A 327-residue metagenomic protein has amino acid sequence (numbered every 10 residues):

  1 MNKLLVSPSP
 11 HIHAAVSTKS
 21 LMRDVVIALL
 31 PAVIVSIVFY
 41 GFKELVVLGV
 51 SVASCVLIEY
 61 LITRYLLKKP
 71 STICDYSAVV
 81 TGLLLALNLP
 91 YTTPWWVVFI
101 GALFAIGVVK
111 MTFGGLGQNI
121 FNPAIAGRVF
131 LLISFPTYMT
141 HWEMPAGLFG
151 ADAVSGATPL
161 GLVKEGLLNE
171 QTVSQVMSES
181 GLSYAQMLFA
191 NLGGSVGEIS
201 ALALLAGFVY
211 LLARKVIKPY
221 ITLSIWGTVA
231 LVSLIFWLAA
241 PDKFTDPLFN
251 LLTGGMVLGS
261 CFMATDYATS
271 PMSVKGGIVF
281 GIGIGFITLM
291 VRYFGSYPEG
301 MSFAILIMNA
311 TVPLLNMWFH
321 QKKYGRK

Functional and structural regions predicted by a protein language model:
M1-R23, Y293-K327: Cytosolic-side transmembrane-helix boundaries in multi-pass membrane proteins
M1-V56, Y60-T63: N-terminal signal-anchor module of multipass membrane proteins
D24-A32, V47-E59, S77-G82, A86 (+15 more regions): Alpha-helical transmembrane segments in multi-pass membrane proteins
F42-S54, T92-G101, M187, N191-A201 (+1 more regions): Structural signature of hydrophobic alpha-helical transmembrane segments
L57-K69, I106-G117, A206-K215, C261-S270: C-terminal ends of transmembrane helices
L84-L89, T93-A153: Membrane-interface helix-loop-helix junctions at boundaries between adjacent transmembrane segments
I120-A124, P247-G254, G277, S296-M308: Loop-to-transmembrane alpha-helix initiation sites
P123-L205: Long hydrophobic alpha-helical segments that form multi-pass transmembrane helix bundles in integral membrane proteins
